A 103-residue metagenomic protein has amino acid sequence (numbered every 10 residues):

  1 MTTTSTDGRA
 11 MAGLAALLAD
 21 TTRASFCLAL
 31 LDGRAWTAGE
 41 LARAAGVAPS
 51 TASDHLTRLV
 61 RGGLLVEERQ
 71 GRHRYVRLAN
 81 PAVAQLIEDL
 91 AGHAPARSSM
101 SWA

Functional and structural regions predicted by a protein language model:
M1, A48-P49: A detector of low-complexity, intrinsically disordered, Ser/Thr/Gly/Pro/Ala-rich segments
M1, D7-G8, R23, V60-R61: Short leucine-rich amphipathic alpha-helices used at interfaces
M1-T6, D32, A84-A103: Amphipathic alpha-helical dimerization/coiled-coil segments that flank or bridge DNA-binding/regulatory modules
R9-A48, R74-P81: N-terminal helix-turn-helix DNA-binding core of bacterial DNA-binding proteins
L28-A29, L64, D89: Hydrophobic alpha-helical membrane-insertion segments
L56-T57: Short, hydrophobic-biased segments on the C-terminal half of alpha helices that form "recognition helices"
V60-Q70, R77: Beta-hairpin "wing" of winged helix-turn-helix
